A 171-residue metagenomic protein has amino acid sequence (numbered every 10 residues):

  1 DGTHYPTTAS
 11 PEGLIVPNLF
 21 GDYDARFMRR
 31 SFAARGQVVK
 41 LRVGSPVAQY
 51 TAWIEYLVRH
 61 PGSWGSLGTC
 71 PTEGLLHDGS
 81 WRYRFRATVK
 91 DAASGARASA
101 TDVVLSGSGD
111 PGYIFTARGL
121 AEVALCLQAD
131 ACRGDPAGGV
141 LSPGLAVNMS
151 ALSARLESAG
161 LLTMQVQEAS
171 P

Functional and structural regions predicted by a protein language model:
D1-P171: C-terminal catalytic/substrate-binding lobe primarily of soluble NAD(P)-dependent oxidoreductases
